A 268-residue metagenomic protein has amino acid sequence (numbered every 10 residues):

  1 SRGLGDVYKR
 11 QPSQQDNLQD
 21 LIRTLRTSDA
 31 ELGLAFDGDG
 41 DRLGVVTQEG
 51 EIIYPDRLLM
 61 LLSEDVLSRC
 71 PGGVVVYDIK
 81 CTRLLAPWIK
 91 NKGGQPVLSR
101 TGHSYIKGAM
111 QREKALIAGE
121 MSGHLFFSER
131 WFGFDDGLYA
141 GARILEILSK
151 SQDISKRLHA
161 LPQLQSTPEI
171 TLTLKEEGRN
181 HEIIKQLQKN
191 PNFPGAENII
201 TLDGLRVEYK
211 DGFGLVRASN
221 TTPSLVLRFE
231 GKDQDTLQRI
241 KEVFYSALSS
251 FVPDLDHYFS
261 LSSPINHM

Functional and structural regions predicted by a protein language model:
S1-Y8: Short, small-residue-biased leader/transition segments that mark boundaries at the very start of proteins
G3, T27-D29, R112: Alpha-helix C-terminal capping/helix-to-coil transition sites in glycosyltransferase folds
G5, G40, I52, M121 (+1 more regions): Gly/Ser/Thr-rich beta-alpha loop segments that engage phosphate groups in nucleotides
K9-I22, Q188: N-terminal phosphate-binding loop and adjacent alpha-helix
P12-D16, E51-Y54, D136: Alpha-helix N-cap and loop-to-helix initiation/capping positions
D20-P96: Replace "Mg2+/Mn2+-dependent" with "divalent metal-dependent
L32, C70-M268: Phosphate-binding and adjacent anionic-ligand microenvironments
